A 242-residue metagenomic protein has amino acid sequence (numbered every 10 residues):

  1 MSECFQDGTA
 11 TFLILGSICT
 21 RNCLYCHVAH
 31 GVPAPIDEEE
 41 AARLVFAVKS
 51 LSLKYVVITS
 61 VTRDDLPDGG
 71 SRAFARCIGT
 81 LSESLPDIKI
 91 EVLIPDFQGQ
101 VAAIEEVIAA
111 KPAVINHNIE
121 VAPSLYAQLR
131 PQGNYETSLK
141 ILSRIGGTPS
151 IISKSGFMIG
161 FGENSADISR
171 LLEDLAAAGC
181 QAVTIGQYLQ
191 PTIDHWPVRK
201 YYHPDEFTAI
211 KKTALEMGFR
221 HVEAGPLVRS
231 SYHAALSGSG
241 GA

Functional and structural regions predicted by a protein language model:
M1-G8, A42, F46, R76-D87 (+3 more regions): Auxiliary Fe-S-binding modules of radical SAM enzymes
M1-P35, Y55, S230-H233, S237-A242: N-terminal [4Fe-4S]-dependent radical SAM core
T11, H27-R43, S50-V101, I108-L142 (+2 more regions): Core AdoMet radical
G16, L51-L53, Y202: Glycine-centered secondary-structure boundary/capping sites
G16-I18, S60, N118-V121, Q187-L189 (+1 more regions): Short, small-residue-rich loop/turn micro-motifs
S17, L66-P67, A127, C180 (+2 more regions): Alpha-helical protein-protein interaction elements
C19, T62-D65, F97, G162 (+1 more regions): Short, glycine/serine-rich, charged loops/turns that create anion-binding and catalytic segments at active sites
N22, L66, L125, I193 (+1 more regions): Glycine/Thr-rich phosphate-binding loops of Rossmann-like dinucleotide-binding domains
